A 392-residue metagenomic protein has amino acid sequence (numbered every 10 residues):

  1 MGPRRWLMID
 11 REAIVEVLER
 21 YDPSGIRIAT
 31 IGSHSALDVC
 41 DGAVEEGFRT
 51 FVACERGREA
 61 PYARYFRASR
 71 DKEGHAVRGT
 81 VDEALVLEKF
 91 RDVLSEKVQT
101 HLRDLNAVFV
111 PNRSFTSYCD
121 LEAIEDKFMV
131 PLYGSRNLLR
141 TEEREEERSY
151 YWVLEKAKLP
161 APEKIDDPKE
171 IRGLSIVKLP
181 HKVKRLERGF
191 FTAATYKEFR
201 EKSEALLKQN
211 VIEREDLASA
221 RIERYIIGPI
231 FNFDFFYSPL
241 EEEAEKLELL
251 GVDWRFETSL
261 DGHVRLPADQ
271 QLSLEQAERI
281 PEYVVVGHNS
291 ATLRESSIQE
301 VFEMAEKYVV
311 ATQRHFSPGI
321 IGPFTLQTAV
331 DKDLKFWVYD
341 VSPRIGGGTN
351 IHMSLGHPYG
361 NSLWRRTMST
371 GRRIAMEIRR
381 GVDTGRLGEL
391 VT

Functional and structural regions predicted by a protein language model:
G2-V17: Positively charged, low-complexity intrinsically disordered leader regions
A13-E46, E282-V285: N-terminal phosphate-binding or glycine-rich loops at protein starts, especially the Walker A/P-loop of NTPases
A36-D41, A60-P61, R185: Short N-terminal binding/cap micro-motifs at the start of the first secondary-structure element
E55-S175, H181-K184: Conserved N-proximal alpha/beta basic substrate-recognition cap immediately N-terminal to, or forming the N-lobe
R64-R78, T258-V301, H357-R365: Charged, glycine/proline-rich intrinsically disordered loops and linkers
R172-A193, N210-G228: ATP-grasp fold ATP-binding core
K197-I280, S296-E300, M304, Y308 (+3 more regions): Phosphate-binding site of ATP-dependent enzymes
E242-E243, N289-T392: ATP-dependent carboxylate activation and anion-phosphoryl transfer catalytic cores that bind Mg-ATP to form
